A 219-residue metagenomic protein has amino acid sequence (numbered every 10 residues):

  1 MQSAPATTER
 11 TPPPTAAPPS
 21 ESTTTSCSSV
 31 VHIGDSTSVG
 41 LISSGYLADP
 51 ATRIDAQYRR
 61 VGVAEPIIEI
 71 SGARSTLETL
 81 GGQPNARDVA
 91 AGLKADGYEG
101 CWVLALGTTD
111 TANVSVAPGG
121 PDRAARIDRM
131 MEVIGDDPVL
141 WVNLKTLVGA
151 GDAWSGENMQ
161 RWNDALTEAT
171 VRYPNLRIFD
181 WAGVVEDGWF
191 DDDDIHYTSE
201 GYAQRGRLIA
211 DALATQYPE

Functional and structural regions predicted by a protein language model:
M1-I33, T37-S44, A95-G97, Q216-Y217: N-terminal secretory targeting modules
P12-P13, P18-P19, E78-T79, N158-M159 (+1 more regions): Mixed-charge, polar/low-complexity N-terminal
C27-I33, T37-D122, Q160: Conserved SGNH/GDSL esterase-like catalytic core that processes O-acyl groups on lipids and polysaccharides
E69-I70, Y217-E219: Charge-dense polyanion-binding interfaces
P84-P218: Alpha-helical cap/lid subdomain in secreted, periplasmic, or secretory-pathway luminal O-acyl-processing enzymes
